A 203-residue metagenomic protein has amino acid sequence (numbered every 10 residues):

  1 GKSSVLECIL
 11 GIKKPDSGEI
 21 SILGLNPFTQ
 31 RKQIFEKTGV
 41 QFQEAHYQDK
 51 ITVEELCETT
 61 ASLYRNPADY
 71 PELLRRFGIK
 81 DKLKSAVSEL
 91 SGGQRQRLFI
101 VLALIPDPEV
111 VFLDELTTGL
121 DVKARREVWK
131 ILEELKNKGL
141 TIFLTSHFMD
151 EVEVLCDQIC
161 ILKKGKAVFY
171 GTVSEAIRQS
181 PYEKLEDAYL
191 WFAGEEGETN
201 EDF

Functional and structural regions predicted by a protein language model:
L10: Helix-to-loop junction immediately C-terminal to a conserved catalytic motif
G18-N26, Q33-I34: Conserved ABC transporter NBD signature motif
E58, S62, P67-K82: Conserved ABC ATPase "signature" region
A86-L90: Conserved ABC ATPase signature
V111-D114: Catalytic Walker B motif of ABC-type/P-loop ATPase nucleotide-binding domains
Y170-G171: ABC ATPase "signature
